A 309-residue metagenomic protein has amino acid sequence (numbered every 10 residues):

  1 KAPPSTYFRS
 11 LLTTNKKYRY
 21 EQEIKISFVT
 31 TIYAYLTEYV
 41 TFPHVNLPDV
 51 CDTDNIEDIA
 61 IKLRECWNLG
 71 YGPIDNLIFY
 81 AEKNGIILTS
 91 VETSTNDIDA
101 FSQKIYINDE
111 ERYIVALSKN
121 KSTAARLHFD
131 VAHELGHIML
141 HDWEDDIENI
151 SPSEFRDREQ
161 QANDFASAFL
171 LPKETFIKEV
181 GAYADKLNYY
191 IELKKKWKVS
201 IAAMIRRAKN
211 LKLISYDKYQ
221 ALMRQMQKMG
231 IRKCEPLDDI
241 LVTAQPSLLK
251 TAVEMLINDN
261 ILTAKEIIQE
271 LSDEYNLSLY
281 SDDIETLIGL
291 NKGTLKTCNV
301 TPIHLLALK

Functional and structural regions predicted by a protein language model:
K1-K309: Active-site hotspot residues in diverse enzymes, especially metal/ion-binding acidic/histidine motifs
